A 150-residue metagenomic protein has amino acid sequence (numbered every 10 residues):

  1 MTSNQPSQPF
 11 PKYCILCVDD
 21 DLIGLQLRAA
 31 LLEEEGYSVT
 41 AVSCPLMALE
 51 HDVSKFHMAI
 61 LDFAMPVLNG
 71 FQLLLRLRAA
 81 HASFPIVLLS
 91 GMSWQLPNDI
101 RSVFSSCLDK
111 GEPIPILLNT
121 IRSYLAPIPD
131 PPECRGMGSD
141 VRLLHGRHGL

Functional and structural regions predicted by a protein language model:
M1-C14, P113-L150: Non-catalytic signal-transmission and effector/linker regions of two-component phosphorelay proteins
K12-I23, R28-L32, A59: Conserved acidic segment of CheY-like receiver
A41-M58: Acidic, metal-coordinating helix/loop segments flanking the phosphotransfer/catalytic sites of two-component signaling
S43-C44, N69-L73: Acidic catalytic/metal-coordinating carboxylates
D62: Active-site residues of response regulator receiver
M65: Receiver (REC) domain active-site loop signature in two-component systems and cognate sites in sensor histidine kinases
F71-A82: Short amphipathic alpha-helix used as the core "switch/output" element in two-component signaling
